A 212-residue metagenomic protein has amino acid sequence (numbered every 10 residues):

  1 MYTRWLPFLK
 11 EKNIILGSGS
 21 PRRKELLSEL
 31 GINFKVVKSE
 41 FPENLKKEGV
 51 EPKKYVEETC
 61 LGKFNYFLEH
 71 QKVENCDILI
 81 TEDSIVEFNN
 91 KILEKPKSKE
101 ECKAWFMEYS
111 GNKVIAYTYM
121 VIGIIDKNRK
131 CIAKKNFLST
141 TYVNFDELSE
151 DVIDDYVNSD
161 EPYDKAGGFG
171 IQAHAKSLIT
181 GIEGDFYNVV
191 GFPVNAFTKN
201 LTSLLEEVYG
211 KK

Functional and structural regions predicted by a protein language model:
Y2-I32: N-terminal beta1-alpha1 ligand-phosphate binding loop
Y2-R4, K12, V50-K212: Anionic-ligand binding patches
I14-L16, V36, V143: Generic preference for hydrophobic
S18-S20, S39, S110: Short linear Ser/Thr-Pro motifs
I32-K35, K97-K99: Glycine-rich, phosphate-binding/catalytic loops in enzymes
K35-E43: A short beta-strand-loop structural module common to alpha/beta enzyme folds
